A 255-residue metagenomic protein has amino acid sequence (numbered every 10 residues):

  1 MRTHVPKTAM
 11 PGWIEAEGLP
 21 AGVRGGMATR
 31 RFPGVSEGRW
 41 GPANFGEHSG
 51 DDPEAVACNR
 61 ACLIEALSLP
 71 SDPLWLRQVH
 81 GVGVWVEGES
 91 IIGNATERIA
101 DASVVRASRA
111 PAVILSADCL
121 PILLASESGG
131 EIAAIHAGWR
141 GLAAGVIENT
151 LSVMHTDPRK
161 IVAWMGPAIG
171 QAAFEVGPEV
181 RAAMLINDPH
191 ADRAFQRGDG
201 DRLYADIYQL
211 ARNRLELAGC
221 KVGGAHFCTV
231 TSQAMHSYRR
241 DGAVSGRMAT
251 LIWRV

Functional and structural regions predicted by a protein language model:
M1-V255: Active-site microenvironment for binding and transforming phosphate-containing groups
